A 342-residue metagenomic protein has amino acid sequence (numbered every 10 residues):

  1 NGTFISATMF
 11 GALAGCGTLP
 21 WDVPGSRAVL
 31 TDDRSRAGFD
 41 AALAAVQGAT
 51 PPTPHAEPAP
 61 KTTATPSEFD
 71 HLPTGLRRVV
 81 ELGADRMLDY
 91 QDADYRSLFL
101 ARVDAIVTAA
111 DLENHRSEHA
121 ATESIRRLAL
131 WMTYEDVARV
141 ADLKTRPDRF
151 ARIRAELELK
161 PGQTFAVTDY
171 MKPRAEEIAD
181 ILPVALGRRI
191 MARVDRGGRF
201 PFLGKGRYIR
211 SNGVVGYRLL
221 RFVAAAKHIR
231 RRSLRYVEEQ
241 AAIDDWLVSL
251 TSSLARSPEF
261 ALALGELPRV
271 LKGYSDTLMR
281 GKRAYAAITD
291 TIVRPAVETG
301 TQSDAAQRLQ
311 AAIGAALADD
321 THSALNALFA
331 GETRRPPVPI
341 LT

Functional and structural regions predicted by a protein language model:
N1-A28: Short alpha-helices
L30, R36-T342: Active-site loops and adjacent core secondary-structure elements that bind or stabilize anionic groups
